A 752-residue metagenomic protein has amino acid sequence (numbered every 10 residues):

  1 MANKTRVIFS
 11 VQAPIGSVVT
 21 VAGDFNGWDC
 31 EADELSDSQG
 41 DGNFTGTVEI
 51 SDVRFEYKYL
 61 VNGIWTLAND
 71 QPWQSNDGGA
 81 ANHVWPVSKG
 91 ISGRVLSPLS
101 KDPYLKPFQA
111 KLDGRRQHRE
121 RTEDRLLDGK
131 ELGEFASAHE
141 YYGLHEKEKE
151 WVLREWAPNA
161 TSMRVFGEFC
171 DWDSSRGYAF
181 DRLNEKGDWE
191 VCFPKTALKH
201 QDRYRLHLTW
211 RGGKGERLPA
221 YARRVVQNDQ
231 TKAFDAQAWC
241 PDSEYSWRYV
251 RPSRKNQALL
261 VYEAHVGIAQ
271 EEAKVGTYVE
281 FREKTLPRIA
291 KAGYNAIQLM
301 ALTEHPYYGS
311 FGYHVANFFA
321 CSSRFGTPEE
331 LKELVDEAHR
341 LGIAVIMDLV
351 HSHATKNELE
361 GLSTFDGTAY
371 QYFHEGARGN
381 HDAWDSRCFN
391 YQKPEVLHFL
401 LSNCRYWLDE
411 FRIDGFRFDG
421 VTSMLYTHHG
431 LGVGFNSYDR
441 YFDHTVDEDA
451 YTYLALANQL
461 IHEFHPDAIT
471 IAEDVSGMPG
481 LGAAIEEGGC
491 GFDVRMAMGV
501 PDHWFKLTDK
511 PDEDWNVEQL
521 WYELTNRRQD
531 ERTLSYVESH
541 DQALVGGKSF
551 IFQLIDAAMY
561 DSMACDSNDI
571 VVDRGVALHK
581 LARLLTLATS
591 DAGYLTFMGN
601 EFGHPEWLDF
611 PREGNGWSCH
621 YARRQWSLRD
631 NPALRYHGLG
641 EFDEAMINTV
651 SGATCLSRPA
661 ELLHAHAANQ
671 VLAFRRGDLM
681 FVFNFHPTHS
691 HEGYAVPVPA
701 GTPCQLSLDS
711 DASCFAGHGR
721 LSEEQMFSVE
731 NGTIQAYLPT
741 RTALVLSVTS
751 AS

Functional and structural regions predicted by a protein language model:
M1-Q12, A81-T161, N228, K232-R254: Non-catalytic, glycine-rich low-complexity segments
M1-R54, L60-G90, F135-K147, R154-Q201 (+3 more regions): Aromatic-rich carbohydrate-binding modules that target alpha-glucans
Q12, L153-W156, M163-V165, H686-T702: Surface-exposed beta-strand/loop patches in extracellular or lumenal glycoproteins
E56, H200-R203, L721-S752: C-terminal beta-strand-rich structural cap/linker in extracellular carbohydrate-active enzymes
D77-V87, G93-R94, L208-V250, L341 (+2 more regions): Core domains of carbohydrate- and sulfate-ester-processing enzymes
E155, L206, A264, I289 (+13 more regions): Conserved, mostly hydrophobic/aromatic
V226-Q227, S243-V261, H265-V446, M726 (+2 more regions): Substrate-binding/active-site clefts of carbohydrate-active enzymes
Q230-K232, R412-D414, V433-A622, S651 (+3 more regions): Conserved alpha/beta catalytic core and glycan-binding cleft of carbohydrate-active enzymes
